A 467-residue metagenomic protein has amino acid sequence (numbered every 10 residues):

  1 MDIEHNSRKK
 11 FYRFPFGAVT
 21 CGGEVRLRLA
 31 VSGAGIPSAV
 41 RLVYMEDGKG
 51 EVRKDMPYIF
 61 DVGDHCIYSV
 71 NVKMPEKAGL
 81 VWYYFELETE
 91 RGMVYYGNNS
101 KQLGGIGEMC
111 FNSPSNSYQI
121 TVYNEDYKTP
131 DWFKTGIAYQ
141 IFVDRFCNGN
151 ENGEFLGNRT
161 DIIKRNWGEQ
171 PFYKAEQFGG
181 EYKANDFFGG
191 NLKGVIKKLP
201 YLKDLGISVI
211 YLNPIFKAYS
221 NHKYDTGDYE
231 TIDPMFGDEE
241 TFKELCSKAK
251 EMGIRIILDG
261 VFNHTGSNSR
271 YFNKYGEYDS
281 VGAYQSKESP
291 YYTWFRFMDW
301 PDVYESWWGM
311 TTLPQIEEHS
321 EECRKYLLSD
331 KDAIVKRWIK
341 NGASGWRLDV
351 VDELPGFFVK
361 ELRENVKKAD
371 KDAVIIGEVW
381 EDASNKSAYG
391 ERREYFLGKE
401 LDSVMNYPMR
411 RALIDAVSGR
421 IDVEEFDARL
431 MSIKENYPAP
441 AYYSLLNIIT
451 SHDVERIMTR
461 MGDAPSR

Functional and structural regions predicted by a protein language model:
M1-T135, Y139, A369: Glycan-association/targeting regions that enable binding to alpha-glucans and other polysaccharides
E24-L27, S69, T121-Y127, V195-K198 (+3 more regions): Short alpha-helical segments and helix-capping/turn motifs at coil-helix boundaries
V31-G33, E46, F60, M74-E76 (+8 more regions): Short, flexible loop/turn elements at secondary-structure junctions
I137-Y139, I210-L212, I256-L258, W346 (+3 more regions): Hydrophobic faces of well-ordered beta-strands that scaffold small-molecule active sites in alpha/beta enzyme cores
F142-S208, I215-N341, L362, K368 (+2 more regions): Substrate-binding/active-site clefts of carbohydrate-active enzymes
N150-G153, S387-A388, A416-S418, M458-M461: Short conserved micro-motifs at the rims of enzyme active sites and ligand-binding pockets
C246-R255, H264, S269-S280, I334 (+2 more regions): Active-site-proximal helices and loops of the catalytic beta/alpha 8
M431-R467: Active-site-proximal substrate-binding groove within the catalytic cores of carbohydrate-active enzymes
